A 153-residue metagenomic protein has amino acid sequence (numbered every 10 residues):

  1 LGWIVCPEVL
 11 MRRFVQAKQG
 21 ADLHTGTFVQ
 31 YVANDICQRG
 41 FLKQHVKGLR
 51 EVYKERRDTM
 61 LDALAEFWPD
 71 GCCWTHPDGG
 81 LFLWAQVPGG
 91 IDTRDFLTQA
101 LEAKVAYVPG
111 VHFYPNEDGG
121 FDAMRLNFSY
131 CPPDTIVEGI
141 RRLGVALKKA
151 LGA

Functional and structural regions predicted by a protein language model:
L1-A153: PLP-dependent class I/II
